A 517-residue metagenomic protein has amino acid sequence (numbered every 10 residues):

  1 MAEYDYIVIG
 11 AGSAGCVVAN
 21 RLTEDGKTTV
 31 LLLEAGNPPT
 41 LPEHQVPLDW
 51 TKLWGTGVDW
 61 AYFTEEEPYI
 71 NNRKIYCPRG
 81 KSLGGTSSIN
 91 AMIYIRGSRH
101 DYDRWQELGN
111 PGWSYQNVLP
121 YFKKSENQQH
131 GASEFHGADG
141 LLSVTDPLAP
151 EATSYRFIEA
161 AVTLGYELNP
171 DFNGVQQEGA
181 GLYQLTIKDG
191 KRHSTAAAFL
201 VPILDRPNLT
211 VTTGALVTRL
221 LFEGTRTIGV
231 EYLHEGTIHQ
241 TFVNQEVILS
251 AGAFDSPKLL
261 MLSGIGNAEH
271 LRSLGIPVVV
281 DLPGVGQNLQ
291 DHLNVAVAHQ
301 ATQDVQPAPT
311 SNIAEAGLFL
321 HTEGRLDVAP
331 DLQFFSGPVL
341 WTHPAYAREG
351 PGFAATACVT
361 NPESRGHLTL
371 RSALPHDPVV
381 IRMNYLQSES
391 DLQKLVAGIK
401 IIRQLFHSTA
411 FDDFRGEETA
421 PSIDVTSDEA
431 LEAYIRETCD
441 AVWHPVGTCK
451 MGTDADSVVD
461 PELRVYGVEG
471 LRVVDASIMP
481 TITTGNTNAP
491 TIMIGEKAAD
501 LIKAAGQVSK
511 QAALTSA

Functional and structural regions predicted by a protein language model:
M1-A517: N-terminal redox-cofactor-binding region of secreted/periplasmic oxidoreductases
